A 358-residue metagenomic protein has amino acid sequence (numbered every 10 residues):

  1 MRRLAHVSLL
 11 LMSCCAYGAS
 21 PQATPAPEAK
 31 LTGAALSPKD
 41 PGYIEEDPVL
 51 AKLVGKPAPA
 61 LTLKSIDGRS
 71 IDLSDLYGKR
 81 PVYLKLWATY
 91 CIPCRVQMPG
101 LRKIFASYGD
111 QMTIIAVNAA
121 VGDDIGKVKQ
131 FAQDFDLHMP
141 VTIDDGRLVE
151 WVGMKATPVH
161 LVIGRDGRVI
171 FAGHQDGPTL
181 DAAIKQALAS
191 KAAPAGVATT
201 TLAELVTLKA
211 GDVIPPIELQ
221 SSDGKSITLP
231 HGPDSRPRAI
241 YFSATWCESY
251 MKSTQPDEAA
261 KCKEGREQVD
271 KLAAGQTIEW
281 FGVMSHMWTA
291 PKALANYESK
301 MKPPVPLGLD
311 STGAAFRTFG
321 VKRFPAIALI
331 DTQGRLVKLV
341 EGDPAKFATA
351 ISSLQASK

Functional and structural regions predicted by a protein language model:
M1-A19: Sec-dependent N-terminal signal peptides
P27-K39, Y43-I44, V162-V213, R323 (+1 more regions): Thiol-/selenol-based redox modules, centered on thioredoxin-like and closely related oxidoreductase domains
P57, R80, K155-T157, V213 (+1 more regions): Short, small/polar residue-rich loop motifs at catalytic or cofactor-binding pockets
L61-V82, I217-A239, E267: A short beta-strand-turn-helix
Y83-L84, I114, H160, A239-I240 (+1 more regions): Hydrophobic beta-strand anchors of alpha/beta hydrolase catalytic cores
L86-K103, F242-E267: Conserved redox-active cysteine motifs that mediate thiol-disulfide chemistry, especially di-cysteine Cys-X(1-2)-Cys
I115-N118, Y241, W280-M284: Short beta-strand segments
K129-R165, F281, K292-I330: Short, internal strand/loop/helix patches that form the active-site neighborhood or redox-interaction surface
